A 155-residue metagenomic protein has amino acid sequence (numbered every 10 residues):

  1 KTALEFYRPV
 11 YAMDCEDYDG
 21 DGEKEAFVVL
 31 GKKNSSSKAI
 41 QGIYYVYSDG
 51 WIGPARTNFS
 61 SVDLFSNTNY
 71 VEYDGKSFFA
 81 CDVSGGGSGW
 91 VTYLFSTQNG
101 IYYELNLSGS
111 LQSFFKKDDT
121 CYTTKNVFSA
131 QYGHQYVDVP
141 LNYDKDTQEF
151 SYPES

Functional and structural regions predicted by a protein language model:
K1, G85-S155: Acidic, small-residue rich beta-repeat scaffolds with periodic aromatic anchors
K1-Y11: Extracytoplasmic low-complexity, Pro/Thr/Ser/Ala/Gly-rich segments that lie immediately after a secretion/anchoring
T2-L4, G53-S60, I101-N106: A short beta-strand motif characteristic of beta-propeller blades
P9-Y18, V62-A80, L111-T123: Beta-propeller blade termini
D21: Acidic carboxylate motifs that coordinate Ca2+ or other divalent cations, activating on Asp/Glu
K24-E25, I40-Q41, K76-F78, W90: Short, surface-exposed beta-edge/turn micro-motifs
A26-L30, F78-S84, T123: Hydrophobic beta-strand segments that make up the repeating blades of beta-propeller and related beta-repeat
K33-W51: Beta-propeller domains
